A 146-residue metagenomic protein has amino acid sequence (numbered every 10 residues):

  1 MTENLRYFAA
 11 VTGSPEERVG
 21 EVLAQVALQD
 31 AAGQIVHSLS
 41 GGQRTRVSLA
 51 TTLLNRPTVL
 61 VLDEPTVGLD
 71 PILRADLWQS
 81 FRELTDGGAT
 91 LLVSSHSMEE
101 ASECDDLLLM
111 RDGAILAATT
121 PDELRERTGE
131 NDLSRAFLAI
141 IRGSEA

Functional and structural regions predicted by a protein language model:
R6, A10, P15-A31: Conserved ABC ATPase "signature" region
I35-L39: Conserved ABC ATPase signature
L49: Hydrophobic anchor residue at the start of the ABC signature
R56: Conserved catalytic motifs of ABC-family nucleotide-binding domains
L60-E64: Catalytic Walker B motif of ABC-type/P-loop ATPase nucleotide-binding domains
A118-T119: ABC ATPase "signature
